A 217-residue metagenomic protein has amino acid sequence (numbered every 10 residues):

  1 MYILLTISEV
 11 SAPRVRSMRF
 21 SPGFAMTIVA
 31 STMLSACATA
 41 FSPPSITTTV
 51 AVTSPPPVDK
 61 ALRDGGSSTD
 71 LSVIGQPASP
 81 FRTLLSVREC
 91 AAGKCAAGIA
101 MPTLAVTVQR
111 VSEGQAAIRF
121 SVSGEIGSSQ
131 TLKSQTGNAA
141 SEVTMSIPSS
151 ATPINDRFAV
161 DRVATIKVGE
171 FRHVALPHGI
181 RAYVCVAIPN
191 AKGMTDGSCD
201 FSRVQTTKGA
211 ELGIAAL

Functional and structural regions predicted by a protein language model:
L4-L5, L34: Leucine-biased recognition of intrinsically disordered, low-complexity hydrophobic segments
I7, A12-M26: Bacterial N-terminal signal peptides that target proteins for export
F24-T27, I154-D156: Homeobox/homeodomain signature
A25-S35: Bacterial N-terminal signal peptides
A38-L217: Outer membrane pore-forming secretion/assembly proteins and partners of Gram-negative envelopes
